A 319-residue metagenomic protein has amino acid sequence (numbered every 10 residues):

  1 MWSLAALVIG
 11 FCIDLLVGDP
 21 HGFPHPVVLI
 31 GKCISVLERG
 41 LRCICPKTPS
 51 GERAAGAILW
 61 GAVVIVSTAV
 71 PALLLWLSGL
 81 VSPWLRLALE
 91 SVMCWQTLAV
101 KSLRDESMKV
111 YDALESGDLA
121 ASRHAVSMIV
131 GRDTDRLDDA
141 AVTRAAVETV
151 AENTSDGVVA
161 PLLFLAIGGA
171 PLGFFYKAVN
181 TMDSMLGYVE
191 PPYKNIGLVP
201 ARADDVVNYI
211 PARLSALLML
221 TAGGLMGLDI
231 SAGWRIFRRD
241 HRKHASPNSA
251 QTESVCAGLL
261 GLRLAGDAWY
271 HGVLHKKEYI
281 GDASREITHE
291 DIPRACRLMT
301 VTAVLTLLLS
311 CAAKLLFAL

Functional and structural regions predicted by a protein language model:
M1-F175, V179, G187-L319: Hydrophobic alpha-helical transmembrane segments
S184: Glycine-rich phosphate/dinucleotide-binding loop and adjoining beta-alpha-beta core of small-molecule
